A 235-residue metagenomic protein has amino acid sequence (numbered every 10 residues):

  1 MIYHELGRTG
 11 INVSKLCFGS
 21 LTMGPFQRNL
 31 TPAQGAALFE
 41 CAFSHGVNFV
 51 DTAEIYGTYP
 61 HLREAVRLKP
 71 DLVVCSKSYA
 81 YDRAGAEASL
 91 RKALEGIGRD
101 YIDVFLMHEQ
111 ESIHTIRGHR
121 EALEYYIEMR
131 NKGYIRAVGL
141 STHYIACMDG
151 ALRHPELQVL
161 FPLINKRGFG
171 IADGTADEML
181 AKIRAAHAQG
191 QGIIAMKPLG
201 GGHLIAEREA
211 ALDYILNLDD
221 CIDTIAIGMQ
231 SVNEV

Functional and structural regions predicted by a protein language model:
M1-L72, Y214: N-terminal binding-site loop/beta-alpha segment at the start of enzyme catalytic domains that lines or forms
L6, F18, V50, V74 (+6 more regions): Conserved, mostly hydrophobic/aromatic
G7-N12, L62-D71, R91-D100, A151-E156 (+2 more regions): Acidic (Asp/Glu)-rich catalytic clusters
K15, F49, Y101-V104, A137 (+2 more regions): Residues at the N-termini of beta-strands
R28-A42, R83-G98, T142-G150, E207-Y214: Short, acidic/polar
T58, Q110-E234: Beta/alpha (TIM)-barrel catalytic core signal, keyed to glycine-rich beta->alpha loops juxtaposed to Asp/Glu that bind
L72-A84, V104-Q110: A short, structured active-site edge motif that brings together acidic residues
L94-H114: Active-site groove signature of glycoside hydrolases
